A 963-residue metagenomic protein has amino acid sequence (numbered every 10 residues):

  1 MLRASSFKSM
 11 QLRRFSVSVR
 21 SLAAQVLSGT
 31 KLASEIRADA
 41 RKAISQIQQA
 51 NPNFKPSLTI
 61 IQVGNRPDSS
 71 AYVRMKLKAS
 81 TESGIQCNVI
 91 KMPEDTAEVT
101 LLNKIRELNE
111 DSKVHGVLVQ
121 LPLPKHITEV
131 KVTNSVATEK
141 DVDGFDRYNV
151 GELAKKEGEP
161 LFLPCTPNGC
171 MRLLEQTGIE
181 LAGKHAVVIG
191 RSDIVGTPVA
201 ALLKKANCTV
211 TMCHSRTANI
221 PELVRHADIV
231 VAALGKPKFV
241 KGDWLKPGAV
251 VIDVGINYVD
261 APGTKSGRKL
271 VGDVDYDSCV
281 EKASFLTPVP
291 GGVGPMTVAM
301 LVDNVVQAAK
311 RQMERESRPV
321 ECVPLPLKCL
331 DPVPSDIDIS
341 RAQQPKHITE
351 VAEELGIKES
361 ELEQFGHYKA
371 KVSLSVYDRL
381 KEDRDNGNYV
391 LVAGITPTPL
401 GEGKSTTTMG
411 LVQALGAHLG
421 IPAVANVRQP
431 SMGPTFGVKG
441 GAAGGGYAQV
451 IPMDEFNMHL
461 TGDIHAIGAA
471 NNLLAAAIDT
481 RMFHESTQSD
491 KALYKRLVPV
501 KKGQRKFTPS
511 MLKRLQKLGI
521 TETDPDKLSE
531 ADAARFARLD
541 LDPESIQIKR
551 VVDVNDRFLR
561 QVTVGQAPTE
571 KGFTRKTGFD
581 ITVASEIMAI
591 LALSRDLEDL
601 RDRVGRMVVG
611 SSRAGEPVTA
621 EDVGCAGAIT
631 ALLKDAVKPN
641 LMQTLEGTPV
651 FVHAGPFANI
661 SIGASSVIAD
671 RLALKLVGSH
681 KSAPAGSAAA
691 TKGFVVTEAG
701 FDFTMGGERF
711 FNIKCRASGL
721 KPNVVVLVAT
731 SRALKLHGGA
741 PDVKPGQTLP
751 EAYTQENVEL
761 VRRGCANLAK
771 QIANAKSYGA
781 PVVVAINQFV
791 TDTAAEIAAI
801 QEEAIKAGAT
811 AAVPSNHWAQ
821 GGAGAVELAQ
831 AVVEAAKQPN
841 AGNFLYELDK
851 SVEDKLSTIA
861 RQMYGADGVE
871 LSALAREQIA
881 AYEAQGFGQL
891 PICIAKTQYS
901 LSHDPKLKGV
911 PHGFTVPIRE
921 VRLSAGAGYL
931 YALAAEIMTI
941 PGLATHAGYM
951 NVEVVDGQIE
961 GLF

Functional and structural regions predicted by a protein language model:
M1-A23: N-terminal mitochondrial targeting presequence
Q62-K78, E94, E157-V254, V259-D277: Glycine-rich phosphate/diphosphate-binding loop of Rossmann-like nucleotide-binding domains
G64, N88-E98, S215-R216, N816-W818: Short beta->alpha junction loops
S69-K113, N386, V392-L400: Active-site cofactor/substrate anionic-group-binding motifs, chiefly glycine- and Lys/Arg-rich phosphate-binding loops
G116-H185: Anion-binding alpha/beta catalytic cores of soluble intermediary-metabolism enzymes, centered on
P122, A233-K236, G255-I256, G700-F701 (+1 more regions): Short glycine-/small-residue-rich Rossmann-like dinucleotide-binding loops
E129-V142, V150-A154, G255-Q312: Rossmann-fold NAD(P)-binding glycine/threonine-rich loop
R318-F963: Flexible phosphate-sensing "switch/lid" loops adjacent to ATP/NTP-binding sites across phosphate-transfer
